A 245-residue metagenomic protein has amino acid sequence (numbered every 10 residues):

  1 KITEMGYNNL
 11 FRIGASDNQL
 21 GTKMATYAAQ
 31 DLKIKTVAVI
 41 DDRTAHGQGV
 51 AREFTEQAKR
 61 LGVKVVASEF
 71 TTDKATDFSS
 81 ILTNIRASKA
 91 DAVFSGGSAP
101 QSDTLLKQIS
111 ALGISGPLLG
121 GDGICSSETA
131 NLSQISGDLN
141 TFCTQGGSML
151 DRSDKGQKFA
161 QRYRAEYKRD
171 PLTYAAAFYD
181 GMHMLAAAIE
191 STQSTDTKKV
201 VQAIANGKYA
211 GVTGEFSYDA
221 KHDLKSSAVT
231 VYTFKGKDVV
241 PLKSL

Functional and structural regions predicted by a protein language model:
K1-L245: Extracytosolic ligand-binding ectodomains
